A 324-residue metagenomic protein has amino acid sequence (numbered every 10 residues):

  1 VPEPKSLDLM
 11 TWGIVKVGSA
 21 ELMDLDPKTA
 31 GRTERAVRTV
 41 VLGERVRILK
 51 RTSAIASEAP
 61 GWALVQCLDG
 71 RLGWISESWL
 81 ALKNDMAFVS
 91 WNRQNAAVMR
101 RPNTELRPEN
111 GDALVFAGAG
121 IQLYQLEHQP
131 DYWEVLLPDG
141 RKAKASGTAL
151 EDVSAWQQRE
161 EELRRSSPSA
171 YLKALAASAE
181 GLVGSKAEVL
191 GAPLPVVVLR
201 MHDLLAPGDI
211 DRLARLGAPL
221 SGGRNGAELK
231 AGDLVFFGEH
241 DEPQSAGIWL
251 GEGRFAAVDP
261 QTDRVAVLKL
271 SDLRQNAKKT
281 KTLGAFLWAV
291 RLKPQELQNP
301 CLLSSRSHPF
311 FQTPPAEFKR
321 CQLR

Functional and structural regions predicted by a protein language model:
V1-E21, P27-E34, R38, L42-R47 (+4 more regions): Boundary regions of SH3-family modules and the immediately adjacent low-complexity/disordered segments in eukaryotic
R38-V41, V115, K173, A177 (+4 more regions): Solvent-exposed, polar/charged alpha-helical surfaces in well-ordered, non-transmembrane soluble domains, broadly
V40-V41, P102-E105, L114-A117, I121 (+4 more regions): Glycine-rich catalytic cores of cysteine/serine-nucleophile enzymes that process amide/ester linkages in cell-envelope
R45, L234, A246-I248: Conserved hydrophobic/aromatic beta-strand scaffold that supports enzyme active sites
E151-D152, E160-R165, S221-R224, L250-R324: Aromatic- and glycine-rich peptidoglycan recognition patches
G184-K230: Catalytic cysteine-centered active-site loop
P195-V196, D233-F236, L287-V290: Generic hydrophobic alpha-helical scaffold/packing signal
A227-L234, E239-H240: Hydrophobic/aromatic-rich core segments of domains that either
